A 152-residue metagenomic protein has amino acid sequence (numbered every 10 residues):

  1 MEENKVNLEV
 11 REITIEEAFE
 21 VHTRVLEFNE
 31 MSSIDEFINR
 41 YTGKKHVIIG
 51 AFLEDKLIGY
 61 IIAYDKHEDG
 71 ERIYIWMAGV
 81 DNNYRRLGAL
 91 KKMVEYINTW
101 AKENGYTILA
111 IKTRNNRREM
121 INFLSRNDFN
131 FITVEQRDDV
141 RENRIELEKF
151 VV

Functional and structural regions predicted by a protein language model:
M1-E16, V152: Conserved N-terminal entry element of GNAT/NAT acetyltransferase domains
M1-E2, L124-S125, I145-V152: Acyl-donor-binding surface of acyltransferase catalytic domains
E12-W76, D81, V94, R137: Acetyl-CoA-dependent GNAT
K66-E68, V80-N83, N116-R118, V152: Short coil/turn motifs at secondary-structure junctions
V80, R86-T99, R126: Conserved acetyl-CoA-binding loop-helix of GNAT-fold acetyltransferases
M93, R117-M120: Conserved short alpha-helix immediately C-terminal to the canonical SAM/SAH-binding motif I of Rossmann-like
A101-T113: Conserved GNAT acetyl-CoA-binding A-motif
A110-R114, S125-E146: Conserved catalytic-core motifs of GNAT/GCN5-like acyltransferases
